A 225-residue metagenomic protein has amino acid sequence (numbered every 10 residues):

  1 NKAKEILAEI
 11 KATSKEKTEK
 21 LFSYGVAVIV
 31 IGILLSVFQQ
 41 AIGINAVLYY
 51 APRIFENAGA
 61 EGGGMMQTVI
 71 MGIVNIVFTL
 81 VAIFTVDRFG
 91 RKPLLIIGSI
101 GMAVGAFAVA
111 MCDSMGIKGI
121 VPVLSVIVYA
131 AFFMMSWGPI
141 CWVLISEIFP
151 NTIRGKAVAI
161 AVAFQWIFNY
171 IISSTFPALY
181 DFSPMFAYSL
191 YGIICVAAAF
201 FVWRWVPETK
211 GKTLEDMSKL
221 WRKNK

Functional and structural regions predicted by a protein language model:
N1-A8, S14-K225: Alpha-helical transmembrane bundle of multi-pass membrane proteins
